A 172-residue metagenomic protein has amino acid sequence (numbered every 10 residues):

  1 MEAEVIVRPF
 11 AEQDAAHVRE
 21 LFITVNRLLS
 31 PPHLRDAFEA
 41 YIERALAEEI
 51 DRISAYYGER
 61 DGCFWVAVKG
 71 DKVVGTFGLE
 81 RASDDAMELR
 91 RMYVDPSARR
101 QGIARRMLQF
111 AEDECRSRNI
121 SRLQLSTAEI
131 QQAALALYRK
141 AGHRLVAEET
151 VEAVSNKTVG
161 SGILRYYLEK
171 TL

Functional and structural regions predicted by a protein language model:
V5, P9-R90, D95-P96, L108-F110 (+4 more regions): Acetyl-CoA-dependent GNAT
R99: Glycine-rich ATP-binding loop(s) of histidine-kinase-like ATPases
G102: Conserved G/P- and acidic residue-centered "switch" motifs that form tight phosphate/ATP-binding loops in soluble
L108, C115-S126: Conserved GNAT acetyl-CoA-binding A-motif
S121-Q124, A128-L172: C-terminal "cap" of GNAT-fold acetyltransferases
